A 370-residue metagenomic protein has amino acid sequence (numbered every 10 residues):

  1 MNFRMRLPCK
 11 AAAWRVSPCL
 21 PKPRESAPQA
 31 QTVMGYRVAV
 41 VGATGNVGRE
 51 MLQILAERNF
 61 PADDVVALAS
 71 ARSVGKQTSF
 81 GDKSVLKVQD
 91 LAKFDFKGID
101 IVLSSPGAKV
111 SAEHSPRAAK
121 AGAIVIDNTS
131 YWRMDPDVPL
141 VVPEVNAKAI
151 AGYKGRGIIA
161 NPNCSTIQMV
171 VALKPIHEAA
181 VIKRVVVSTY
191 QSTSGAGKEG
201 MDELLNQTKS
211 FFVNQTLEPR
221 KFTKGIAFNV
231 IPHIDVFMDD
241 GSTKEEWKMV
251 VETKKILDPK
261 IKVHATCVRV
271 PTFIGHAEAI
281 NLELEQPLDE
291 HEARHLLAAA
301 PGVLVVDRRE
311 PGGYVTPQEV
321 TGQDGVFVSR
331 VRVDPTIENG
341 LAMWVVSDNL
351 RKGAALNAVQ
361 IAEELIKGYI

Functional and structural regions predicted by a protein language model:
M1-W14: N-terminal chloroplast transit peptides
C19, E25-I226, K262, Q286 (+7 more regions): N-terminal Rossmann-like NAD(P) cofactor-binding subdomain of oxidoreductases, focused on the glycine-rich
Y153-A160, N229-D240, M343-V345: Helix-loop-beta segment of a Rossmann-like dinucleotide-binding subdomain
A227-F273: Oxyanion-binding "anion nests"
V268-P271, S347-K352: Glycine-rich phosphate/pyrophosphate-binding beta-alpha loops
I274-A279: Conserved glycine-rich beta-strand-loop-beta hairpin in the small C-terminal domain of fold type I
N281-E283: Short hydrophobic/aromatic beta-strand micro-patches that form the beta-sheet surface supporting nucleotide- or nucleic
E292, L297-D307: A common structural junction motif
